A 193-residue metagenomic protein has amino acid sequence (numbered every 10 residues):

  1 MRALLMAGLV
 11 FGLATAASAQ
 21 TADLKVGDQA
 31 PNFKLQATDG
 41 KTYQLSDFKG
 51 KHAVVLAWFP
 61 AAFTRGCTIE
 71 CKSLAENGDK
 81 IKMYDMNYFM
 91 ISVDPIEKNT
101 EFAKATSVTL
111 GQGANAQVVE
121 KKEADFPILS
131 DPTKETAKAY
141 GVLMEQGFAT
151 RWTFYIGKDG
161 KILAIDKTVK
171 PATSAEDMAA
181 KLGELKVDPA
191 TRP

Functional and structural regions predicted by a protein language model:
L4-A14: Bacterial N-terminal signal peptides
S18-S46: N-terminal "domain-start" segment that seeds a small globular fold
D39-K41, T133, D159: Residue-level recognition of short loop/turn positions
Q44-T68, K72-L74: Short active-site neighborhood of thiol/selenol oxidoreductases, capturing the structured segment around
S46-F48, V142, T168: Residue-level structural signal for beta-strand termini and adjacent loop
T68-K122, K134-K138: Structural microenvironment flanking redox-active thiols in thiol-disulfide oxidoreductases
E123-P127, E145-F154: Structural micro-motif
F148-P193: Thiol-/selenol-based redox modules, centered on thioredoxin-like and closely related oxidoreductase domains
